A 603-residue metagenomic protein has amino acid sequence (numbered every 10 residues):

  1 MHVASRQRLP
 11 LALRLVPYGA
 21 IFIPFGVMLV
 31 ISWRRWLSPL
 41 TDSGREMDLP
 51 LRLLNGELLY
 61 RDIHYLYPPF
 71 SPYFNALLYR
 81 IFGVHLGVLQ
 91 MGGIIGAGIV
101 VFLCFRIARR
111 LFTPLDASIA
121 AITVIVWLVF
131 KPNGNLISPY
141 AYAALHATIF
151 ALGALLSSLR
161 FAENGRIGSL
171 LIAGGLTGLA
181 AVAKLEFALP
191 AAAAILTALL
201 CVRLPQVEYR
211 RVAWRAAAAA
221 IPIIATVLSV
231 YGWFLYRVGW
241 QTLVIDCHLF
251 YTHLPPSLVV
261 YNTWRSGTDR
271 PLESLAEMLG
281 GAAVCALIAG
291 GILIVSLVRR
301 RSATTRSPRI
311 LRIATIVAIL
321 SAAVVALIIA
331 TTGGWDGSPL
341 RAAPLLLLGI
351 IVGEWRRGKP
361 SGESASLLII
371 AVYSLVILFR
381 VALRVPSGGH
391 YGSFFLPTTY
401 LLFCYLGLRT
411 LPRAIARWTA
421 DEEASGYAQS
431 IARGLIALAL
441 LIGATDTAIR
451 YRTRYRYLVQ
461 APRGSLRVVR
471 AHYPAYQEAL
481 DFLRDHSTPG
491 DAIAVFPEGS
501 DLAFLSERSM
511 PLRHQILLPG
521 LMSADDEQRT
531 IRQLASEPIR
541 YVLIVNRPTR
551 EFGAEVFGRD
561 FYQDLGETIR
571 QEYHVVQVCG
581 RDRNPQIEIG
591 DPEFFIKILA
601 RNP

Functional and structural regions predicted by a protein language model:
R34-L49, L59-L77, V84-G87, V238 (+1 more regions): Extracytoplasmic catalytic/substrate-binding loops of multi-pass membrane glycan-assembly enzymes
L66, D446-L521, Q528-G553, R581-Q586: Short periplasmic/luminal acceptor-recognition loop of GT-C membrane glycosyltransferases, typified by
P72, L86, V100, I122-F150 (+5 more regions): Aromatic- and kink-enriched transmembrane "portal" helix at the membrane-lumen/periplasm boundary that abuts
C104-V129, T148-I149, N164-G168, I172: Transmembrane-helix signature of polytopic, membrane-embedded enzymes that assemble or transfer cell-envelope glycans
H146, A151-I172, L204-Q206, E277-S296 (+1 more regions): Membrane-interface transmembrane helices that cradle and orient dolichyl/undecaprenyl
R160-L179, E208-A218, R309-L320, S364-S374: Short hydrophobic alpha-helices at membrane interfaces in multi-pass membrane enzymes
S169-L185, A191-L196, A225, A322-L327 (+1 more regions): Membrane-interface alpha helices of multi-pass inner-membrane proteins
L189, W335-I350, L368, L383-A424: Hydrophobic/aromatic-rich transmembrane helices and adjacent perimembrane loops
